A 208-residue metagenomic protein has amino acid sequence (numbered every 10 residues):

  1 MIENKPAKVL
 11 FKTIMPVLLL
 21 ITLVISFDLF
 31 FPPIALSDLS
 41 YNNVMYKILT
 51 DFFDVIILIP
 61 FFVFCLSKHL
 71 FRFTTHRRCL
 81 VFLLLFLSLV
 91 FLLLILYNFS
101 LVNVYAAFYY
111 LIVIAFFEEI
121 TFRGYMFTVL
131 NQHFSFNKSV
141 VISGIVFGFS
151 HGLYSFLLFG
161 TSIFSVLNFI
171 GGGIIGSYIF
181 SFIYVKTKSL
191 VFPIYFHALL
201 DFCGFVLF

Functional and structural regions predicted by a protein language model:
M1-H69, F202-F208: N-terminal, membrane-interfacial amphipathic/helix-forming hydrophobic leader that caps and precedes the first
K5, V9, L39-N43, K47 (+5 more regions): Membrane-helix interfacial "entry" motifs
T13-I25, D51-I59, L83-L87, V140 (+4 more regions): Alpha-helical transmembrane spans of integral membrane proteins, capturing the lipid-embedded, hydrophobic core of TM
F27-D38, L92-V102, G152-G160: Juxtamembrane "helix-exit" motif on the non-cytosolic side of transmembrane helices
S67-T74, L157-I163: Membrane-interface interhelical linkers
T75-L84, A106, N137-K138: Cytoplasmic-side transmembrane-helix entry/capping segments in multi-pass membrane proteins
L89-L92, L111: Transmembrane beta-strand segments that form the barrel wall of outer-membrane beta-barrel proteins
L101-F208: Transmembrane helix-loop-helix hairpins at the membrane interface of multi-pass integral membrane proteins
